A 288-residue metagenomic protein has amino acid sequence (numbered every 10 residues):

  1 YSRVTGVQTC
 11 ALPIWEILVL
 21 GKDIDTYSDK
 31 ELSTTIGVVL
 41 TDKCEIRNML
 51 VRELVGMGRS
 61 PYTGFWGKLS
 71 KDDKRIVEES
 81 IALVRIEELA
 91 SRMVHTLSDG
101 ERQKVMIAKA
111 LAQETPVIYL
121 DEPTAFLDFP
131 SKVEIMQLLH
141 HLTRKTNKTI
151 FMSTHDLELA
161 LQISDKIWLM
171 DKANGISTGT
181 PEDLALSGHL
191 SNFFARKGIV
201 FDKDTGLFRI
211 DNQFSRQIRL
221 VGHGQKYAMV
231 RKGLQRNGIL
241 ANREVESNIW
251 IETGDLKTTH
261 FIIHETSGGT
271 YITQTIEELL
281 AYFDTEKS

Functional and structural regions predicted by a protein language model:
Y1-C10: Single conserved hydrophobic/aromatic residue that forms the stacking wall/gate of nucleotide- or nucleobase-binding
W15-D23, L32: Conserved ABC transporter NBD signature motif
G56, K71-L89: Conserved ABC ATPase "signature" region
K68, M93-L97, E101: Conserved ABC ATPase signature
E114: Conserved catalytic motifs of ABC-family nucleotide-binding domains
I118-E122: Catalytic Walker B motif of ABC-type/P-loop ATPase nucleotide-binding domains
T154-H155: H-loop/switch region of ABC-family ATPase nucleotide-binding domains
